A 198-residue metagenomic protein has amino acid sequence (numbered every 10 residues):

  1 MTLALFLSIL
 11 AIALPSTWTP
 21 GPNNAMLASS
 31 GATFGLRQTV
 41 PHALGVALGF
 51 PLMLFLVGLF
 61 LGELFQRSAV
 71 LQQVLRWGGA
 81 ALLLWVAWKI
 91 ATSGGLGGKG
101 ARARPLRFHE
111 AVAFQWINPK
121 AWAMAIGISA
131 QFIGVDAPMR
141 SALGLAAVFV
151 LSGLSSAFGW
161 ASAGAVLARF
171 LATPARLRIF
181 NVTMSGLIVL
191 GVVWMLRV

Functional and structural regions predicted by a protein language model:
L3-Q73, G127-L145: Juxtamembrane transmembrane-helix termini in multi-pass membrane transport proteins
A4-L5, V193-V198: Juxtamembrane boundary at the C-terminal end of a transmembrane helix
L7-I12, G45, A81-L84, H109-E110 (+1 more regions): Short alpha-helical transmembrane interface motifs in multi-pass membrane proteins
R37-R107, A163, F170, G186: Membrane helix-loop-helix hairpins that form the core translocation module of multi-pass transporters
A47, P51, F55-L56, A123 (+4 more regions): Hydrophobic/small/kink-forming positions within alpha-helical transmembrane segments of polytopic membrane proteins
Q115-A123: Selected transmembrane alpha-helices and immediately adjacent juxtamembrane segments of polytopic inner-membrane
L143-V166: Hydrophobic alpha-helical transmembrane segments of multi-pass membrane transport proteins, especially secondary
